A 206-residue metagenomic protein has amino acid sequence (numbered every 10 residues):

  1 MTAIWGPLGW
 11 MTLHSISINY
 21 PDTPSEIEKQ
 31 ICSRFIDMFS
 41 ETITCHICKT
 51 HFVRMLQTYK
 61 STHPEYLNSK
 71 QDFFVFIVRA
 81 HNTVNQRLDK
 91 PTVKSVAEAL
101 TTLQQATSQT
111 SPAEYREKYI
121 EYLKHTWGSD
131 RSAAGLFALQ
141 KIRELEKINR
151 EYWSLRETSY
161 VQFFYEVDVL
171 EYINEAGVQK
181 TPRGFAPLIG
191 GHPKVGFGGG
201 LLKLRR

Functional and structural regions predicted by a protein language model:
M1-T42, H46-R206: Mid-to-C-terminal functional-domain signal that highlights helix-capping/loop sites within ligand-binding modules
